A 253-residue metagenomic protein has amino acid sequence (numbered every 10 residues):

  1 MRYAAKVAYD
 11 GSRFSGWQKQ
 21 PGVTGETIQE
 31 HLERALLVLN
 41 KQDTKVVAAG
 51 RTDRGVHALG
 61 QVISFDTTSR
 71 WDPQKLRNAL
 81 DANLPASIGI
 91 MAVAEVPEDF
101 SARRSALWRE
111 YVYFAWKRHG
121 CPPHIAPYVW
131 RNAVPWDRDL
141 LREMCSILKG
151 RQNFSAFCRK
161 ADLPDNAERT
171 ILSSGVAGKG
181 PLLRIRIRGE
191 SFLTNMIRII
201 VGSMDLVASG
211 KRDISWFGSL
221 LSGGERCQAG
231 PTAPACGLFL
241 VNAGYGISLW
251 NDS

Functional and structural regions predicted by a protein language model:
M1-S253: Structured-RNA-binding interfaces characteristic of tRNA pseudouridine synthases
